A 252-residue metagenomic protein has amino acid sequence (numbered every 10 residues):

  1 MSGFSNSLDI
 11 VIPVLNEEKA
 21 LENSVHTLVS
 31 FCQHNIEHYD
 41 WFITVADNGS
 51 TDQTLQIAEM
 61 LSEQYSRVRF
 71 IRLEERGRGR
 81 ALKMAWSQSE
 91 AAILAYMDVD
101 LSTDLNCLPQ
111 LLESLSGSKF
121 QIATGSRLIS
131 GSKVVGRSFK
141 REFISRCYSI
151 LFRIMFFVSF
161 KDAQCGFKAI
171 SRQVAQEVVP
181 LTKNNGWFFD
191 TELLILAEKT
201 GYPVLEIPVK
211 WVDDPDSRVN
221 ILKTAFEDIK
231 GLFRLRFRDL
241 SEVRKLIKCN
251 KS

Functional and structural regions predicted by a protein language model:
M1-L8, I150, M155-F157, L181-S252: Hydrophobic helical membrane-anchoring modules
N6-I12, L21, L28, W41-A46 (+1 more regions): Hydrophobic targeting segments
E17-Q33: Short, well-formed alpha-helical segments that are part of the catalytic scaffolds of diverse glycosyltransferases
K19-N23, T51-L61: Acidic helix N-cap motif at the loop->helix transition within catalytic regions of sugar-transfer enzymes
T44, L55-Q88: Conserved donor nucleotide-binding strand/loop of the catalytic core
T44-L55, L101: A conserved acidic beta->alpha catalytic loop
E74-Q88, I93, L105-W187, D214-F226: Acceptor/aglycone-binding surface of glycosyltransferases and processive sugar-polymer synthases
